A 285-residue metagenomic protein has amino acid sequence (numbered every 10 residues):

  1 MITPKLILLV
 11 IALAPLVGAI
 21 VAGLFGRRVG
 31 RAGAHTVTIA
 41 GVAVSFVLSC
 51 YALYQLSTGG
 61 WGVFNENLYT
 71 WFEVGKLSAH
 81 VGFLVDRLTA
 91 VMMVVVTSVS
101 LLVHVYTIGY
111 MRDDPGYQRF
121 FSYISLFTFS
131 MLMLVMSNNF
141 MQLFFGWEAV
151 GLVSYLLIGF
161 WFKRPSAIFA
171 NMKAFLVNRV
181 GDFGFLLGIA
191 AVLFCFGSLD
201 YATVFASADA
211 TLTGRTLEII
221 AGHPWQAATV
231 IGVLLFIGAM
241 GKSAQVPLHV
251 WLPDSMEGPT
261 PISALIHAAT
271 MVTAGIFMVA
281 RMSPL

Functional and structural regions predicted by a protein language model:
M1-L285: ...captures the hydrophobic TM-helix bundle architecture rather than a specific catalytic motif, and can also fire on
